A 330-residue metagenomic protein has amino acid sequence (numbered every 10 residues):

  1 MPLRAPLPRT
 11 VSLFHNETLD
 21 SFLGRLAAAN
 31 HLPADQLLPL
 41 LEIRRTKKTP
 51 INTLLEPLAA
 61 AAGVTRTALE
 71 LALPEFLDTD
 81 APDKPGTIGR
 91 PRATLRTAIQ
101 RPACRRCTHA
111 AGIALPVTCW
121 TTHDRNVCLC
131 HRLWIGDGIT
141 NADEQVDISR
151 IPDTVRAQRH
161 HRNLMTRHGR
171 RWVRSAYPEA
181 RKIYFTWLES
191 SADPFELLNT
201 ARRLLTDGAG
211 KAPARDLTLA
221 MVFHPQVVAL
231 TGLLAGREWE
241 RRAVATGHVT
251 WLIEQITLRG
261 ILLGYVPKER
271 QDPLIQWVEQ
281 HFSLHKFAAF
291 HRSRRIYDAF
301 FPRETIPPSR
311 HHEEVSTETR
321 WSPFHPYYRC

Functional and structural regions predicted by a protein language model:
M1-C330: Basic, alpha-helical nucleic-acid-binding regions used in initiation and control of genome expression
